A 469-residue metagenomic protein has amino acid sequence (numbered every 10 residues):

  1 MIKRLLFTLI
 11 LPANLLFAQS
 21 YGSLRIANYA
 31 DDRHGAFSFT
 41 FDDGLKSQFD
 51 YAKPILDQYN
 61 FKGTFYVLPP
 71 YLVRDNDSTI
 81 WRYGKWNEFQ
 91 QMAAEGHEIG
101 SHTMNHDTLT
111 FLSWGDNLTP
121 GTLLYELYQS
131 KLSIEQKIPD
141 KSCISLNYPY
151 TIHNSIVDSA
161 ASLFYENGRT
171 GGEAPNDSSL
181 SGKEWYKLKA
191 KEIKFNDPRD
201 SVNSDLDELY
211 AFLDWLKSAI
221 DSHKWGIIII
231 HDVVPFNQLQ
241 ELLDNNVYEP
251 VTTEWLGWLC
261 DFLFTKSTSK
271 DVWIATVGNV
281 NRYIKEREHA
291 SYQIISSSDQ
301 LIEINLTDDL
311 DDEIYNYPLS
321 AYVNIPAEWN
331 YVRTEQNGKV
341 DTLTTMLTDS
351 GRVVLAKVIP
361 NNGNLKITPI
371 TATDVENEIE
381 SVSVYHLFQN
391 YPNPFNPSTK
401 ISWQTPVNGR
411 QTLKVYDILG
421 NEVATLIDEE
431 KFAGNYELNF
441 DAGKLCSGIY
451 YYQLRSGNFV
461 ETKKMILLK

Functional and structural regions predicted by a protein language model:
I2-K3, L16-F39, S47, D75 (+5 more regions): N-terminal pre-catalytic segment of deacetylase/amide-hydrolase enzymes
F7-N14: Bacterial N-terminal signal peptides
S20-Y29, E135-Q136, E166-L180, L213 (+4 more regions): C-terminal domain-boundary segment and adjacent tail
F37, D57-I156, A161-E166, G171-E192 (+1 more regions): Metal-dependent polysaccharide deacetylase catalytic core of the NodB/CE4 family, i.e., the active-site-bearing domain
Q300-I302, L319, P397-I401: Structural beta-strand segments of beta-rich domains
L347-A372: C-terminal beta-strand-rich structural cap/linker in extracellular carbohydrate-active enzymes
E376-Y391, F395-V415, T425, E437-G443 (+1 more regions): Glycine-centered coil/turn sites that cap beta-strands in beta-rich domains
E429, A433, N439, G443-K469: C-terminal tail/sorting-segment detector
